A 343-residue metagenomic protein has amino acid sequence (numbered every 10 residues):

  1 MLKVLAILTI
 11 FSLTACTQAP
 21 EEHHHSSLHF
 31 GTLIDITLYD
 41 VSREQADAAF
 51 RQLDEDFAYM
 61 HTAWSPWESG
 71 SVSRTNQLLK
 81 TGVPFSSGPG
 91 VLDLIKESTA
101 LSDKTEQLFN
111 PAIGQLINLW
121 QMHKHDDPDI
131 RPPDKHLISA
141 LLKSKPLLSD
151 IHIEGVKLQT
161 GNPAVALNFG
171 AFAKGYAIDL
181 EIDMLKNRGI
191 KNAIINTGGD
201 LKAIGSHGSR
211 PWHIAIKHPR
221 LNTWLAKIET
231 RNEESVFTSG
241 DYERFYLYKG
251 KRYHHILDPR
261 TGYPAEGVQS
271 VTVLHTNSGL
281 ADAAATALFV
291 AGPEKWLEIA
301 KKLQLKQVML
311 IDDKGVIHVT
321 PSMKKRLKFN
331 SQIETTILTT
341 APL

Functional and structural regions predicted by a protein language model:
M1: Tryptophan-rich substrate-binding surfaces of secreted polymer-degrading and adhesive proteins
V4-T14: Bacterial N-terminal signal peptides
C16-L343: Mature catalytic core of soluble alpha/beta enzymes
